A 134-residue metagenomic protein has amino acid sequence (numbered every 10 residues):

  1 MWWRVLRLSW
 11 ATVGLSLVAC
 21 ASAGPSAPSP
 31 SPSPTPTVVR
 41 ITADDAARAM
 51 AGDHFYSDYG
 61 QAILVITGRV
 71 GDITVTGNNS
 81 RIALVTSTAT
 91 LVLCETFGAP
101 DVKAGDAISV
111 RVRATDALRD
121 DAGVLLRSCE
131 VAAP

Functional and structural regions predicted by a protein language model:
M1-W10: Bacterial N-terminal signal peptides that target proteins for export
V13: HHCC-type zinc-binding knuckle of retroelement integrases
S16-A19: C-terminal motif of bacterial Sec signal peptides marking the signal peptidase cleavage site
A21-P134: OB-fold and OB-like single-stranded nucleic-acid-recognition modules and their adjacent interaction interfaces
